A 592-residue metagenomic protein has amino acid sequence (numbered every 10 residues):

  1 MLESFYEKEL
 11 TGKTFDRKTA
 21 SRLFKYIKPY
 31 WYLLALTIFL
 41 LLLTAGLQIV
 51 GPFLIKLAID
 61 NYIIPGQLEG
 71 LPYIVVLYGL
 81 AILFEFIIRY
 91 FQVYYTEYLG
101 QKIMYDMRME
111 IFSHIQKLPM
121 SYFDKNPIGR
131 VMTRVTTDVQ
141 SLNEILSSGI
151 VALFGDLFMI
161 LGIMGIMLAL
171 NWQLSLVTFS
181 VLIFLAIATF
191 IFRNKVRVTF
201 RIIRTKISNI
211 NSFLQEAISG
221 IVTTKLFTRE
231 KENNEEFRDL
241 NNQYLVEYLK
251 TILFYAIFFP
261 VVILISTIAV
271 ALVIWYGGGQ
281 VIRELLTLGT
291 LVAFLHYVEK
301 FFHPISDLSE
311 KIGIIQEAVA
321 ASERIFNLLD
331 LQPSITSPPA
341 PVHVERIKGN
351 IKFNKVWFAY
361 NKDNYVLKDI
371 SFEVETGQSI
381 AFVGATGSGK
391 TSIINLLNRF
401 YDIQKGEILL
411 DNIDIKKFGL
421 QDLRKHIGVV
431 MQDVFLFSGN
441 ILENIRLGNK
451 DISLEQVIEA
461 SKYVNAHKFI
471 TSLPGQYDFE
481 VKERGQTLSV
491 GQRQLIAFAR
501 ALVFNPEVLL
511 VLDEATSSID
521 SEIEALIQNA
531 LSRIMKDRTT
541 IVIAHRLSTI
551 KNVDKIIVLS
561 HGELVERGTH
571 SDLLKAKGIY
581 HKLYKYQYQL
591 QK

Functional and structural regions predicted by a protein language model:
M1-Q48, I63-L77, Q92-T96, G100 (+9 more regions): Membrane-integrated ABC transporters
L2-K13, I64, Q101, M109-T133 (+8 more regions): Short intracellular "coupling" helices and adjacent cytoplasmic loop segments at the cytosolic face of multi-pass
T19, I27, I59, Q92 (+3 more regions): Juxtamembrane loop-to-helix connectors within ABC transporter transmembrane domains
P29, L33-G46, A81, S148-I202 (+2 more regions): Transmembrane helices of ABC transporter permease
P29-Y32, M120-S121, T137-L146, I150 (+6 more regions): An intracellular "coupling" helix at the cytosolic face of ABC transporter transmembrane type-1 domains
L77-R89, L182-F184, T189-F190, Y255-A269 (+1 more regions): Hydrophobic alpha-helical segments in the permease module
R229, L253, K300-L328: Cytosolic ends of transmembrane helices, especially the final helix of ABC transmembrane type-1 domains
S337-P338, V344-K592: ABC-type nucleotide-binding domain
